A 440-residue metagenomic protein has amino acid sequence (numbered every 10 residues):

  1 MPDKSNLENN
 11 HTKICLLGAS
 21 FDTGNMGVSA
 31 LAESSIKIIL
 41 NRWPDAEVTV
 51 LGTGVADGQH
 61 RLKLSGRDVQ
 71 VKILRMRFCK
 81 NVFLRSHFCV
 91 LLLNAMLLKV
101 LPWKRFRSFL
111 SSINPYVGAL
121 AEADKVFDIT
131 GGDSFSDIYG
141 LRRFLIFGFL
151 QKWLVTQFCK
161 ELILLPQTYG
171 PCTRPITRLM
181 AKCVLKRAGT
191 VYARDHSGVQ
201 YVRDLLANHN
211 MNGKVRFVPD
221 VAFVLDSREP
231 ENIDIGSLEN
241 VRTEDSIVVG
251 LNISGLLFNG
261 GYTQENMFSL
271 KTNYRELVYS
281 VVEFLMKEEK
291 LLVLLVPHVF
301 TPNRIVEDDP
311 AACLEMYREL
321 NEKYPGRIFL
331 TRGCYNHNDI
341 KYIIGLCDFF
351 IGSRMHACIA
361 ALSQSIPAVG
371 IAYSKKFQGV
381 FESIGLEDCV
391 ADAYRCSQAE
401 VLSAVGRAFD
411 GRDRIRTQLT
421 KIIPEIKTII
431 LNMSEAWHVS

Functional and structural regions predicted by a protein language model:
M1-S440: Active-site anion-handling motifs in enzyme catalytic cores
